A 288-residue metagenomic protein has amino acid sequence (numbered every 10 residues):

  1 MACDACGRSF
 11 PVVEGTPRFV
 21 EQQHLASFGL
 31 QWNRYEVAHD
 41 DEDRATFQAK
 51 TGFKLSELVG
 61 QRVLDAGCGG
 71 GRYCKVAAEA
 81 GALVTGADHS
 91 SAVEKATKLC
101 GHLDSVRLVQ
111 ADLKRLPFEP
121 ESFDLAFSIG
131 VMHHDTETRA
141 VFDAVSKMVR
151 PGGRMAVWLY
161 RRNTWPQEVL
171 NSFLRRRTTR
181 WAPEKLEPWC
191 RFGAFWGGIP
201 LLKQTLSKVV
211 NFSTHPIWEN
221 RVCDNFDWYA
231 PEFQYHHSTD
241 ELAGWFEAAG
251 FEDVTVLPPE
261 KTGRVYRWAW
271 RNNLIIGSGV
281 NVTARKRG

Functional and structural regions predicted by a protein language model:
M1-P117, L125, P258-N281, R287-G288: Conserved N-terminal segment of class I S-adenosyl-L-methionine
L125-T136: A short SAM/SAH-binding and catalytic strip from SAM-dependent methyltransferases
R139-P151: A short glycine-rich, Lys/Arg-flanked "PGG" loop and its adjoining helix->strand segment in the class I
R154-W189, G193-K203: Conserved class I S-adenosyl-L-methionine
W165-L174, H215-Q234: Short, glycine-/aromatic-enriched active-site segment of Class I SAM-dependent methyltransferases
C223-G288: C-terminal lobe and adjacent flexible extensions of AdoMet/dcAdoMet transferase-like proteins
